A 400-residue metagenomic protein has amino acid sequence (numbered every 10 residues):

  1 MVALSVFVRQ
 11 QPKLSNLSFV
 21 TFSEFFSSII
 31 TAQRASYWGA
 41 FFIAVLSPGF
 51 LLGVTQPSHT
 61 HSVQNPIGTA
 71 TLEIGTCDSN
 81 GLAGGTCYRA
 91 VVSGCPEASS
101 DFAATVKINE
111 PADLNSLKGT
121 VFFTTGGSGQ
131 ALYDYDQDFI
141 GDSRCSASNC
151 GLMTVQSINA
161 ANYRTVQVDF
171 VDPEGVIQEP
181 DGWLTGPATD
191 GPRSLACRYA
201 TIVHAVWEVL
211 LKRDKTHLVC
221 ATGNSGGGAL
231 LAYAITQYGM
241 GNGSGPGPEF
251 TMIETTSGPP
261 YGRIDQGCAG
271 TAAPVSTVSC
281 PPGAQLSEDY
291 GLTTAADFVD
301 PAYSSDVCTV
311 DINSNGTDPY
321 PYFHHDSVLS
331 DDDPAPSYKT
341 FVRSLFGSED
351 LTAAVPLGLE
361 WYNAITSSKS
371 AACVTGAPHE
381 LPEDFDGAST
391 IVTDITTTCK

Functional and structural regions predicted by a protein language model:
V63-S116: N-terminal cap/lid segment of alpha/beta-hydrolase-fold proteins
P111-I158: Short, surface-exposed "cap/lid" segments of acyl-processing enzymes
T120, N159-D169: A fold-wide structural signal in alpha/beta-hydrolase
T165-S194: Cap/lid segment of the alpha/beta-hydrolase catalytic domain
P187-R213: Alpha/beta-hydrolase active-site loop
T216-S276: Primarily recognizes the serine-hydrolase "nucleophile elbow" in alpha/beta-hydrolase and SGNH/GDSL folds
A295-T375: Serine-hydrolase catalytic core
D384-K400: Catalytic active-site module of serine/aspartate enzymes centered on a nucleophile-bearing elbow/loop
